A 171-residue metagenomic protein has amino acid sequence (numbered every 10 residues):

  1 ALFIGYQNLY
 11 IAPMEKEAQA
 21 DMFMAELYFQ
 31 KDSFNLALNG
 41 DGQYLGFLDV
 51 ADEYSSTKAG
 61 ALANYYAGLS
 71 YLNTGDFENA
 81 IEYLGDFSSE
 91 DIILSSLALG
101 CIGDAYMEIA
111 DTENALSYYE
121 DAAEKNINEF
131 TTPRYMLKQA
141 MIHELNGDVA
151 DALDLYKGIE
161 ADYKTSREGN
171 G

Functional and structural regions predicted by a protein language model:
A12, V50-G60, T74, S88-S96 (+2 more regions): Short solvent-exposed coil/turn linkers within tandem alpha-helical repeat scaffolds
